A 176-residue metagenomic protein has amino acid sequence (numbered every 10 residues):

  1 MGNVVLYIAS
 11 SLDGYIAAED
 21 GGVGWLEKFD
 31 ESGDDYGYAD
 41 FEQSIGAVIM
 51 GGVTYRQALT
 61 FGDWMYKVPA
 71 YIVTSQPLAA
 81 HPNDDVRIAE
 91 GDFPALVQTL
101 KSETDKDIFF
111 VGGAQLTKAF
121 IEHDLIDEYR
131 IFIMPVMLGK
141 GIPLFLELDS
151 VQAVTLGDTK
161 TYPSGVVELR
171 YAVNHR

Functional and structural regions predicted by a protein language model:
M1-R176: Enzymes that bind and transform nitrogen-containing heteroaromatic metabolites
